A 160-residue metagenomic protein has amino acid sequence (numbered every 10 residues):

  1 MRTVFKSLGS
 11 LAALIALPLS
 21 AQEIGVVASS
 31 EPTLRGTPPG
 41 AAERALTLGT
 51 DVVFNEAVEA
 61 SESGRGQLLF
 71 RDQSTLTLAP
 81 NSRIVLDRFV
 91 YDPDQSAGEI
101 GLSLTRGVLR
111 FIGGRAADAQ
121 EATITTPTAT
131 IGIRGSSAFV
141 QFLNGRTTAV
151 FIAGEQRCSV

Functional and structural regions predicted by a protein language model:
M1-S10: Bacterial N-terminal signal peptides that target proteins for export
A21-G66, F70-V160: Flexible, surface-exposed loop/linker segments and immediately adjacent secondary-structure boundaries
